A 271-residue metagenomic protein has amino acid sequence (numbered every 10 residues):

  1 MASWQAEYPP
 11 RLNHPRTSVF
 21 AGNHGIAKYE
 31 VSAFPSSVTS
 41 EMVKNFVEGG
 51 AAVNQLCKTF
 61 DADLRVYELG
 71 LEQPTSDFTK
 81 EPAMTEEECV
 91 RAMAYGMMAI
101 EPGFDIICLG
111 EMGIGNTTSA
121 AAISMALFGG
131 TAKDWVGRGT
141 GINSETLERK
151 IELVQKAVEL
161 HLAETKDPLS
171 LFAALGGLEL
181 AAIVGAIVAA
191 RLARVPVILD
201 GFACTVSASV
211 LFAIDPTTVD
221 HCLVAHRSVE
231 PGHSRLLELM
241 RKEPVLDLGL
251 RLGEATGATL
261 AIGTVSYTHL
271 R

Functional and structural regions predicted by a protein language model:
M1-E87: Extended, charged alpha/beta regions that create polyanion-binding interfaces
K28, I114-A121, L180-I183, C204-A208 (+1 more regions): Short glycine/serine/threonine-rich phosphate/pyrophosphate-binding segments that cradle anionic phosphate groups
F34-V38, A122-K133, I214-V219: A glycine- and small-aliphatic-rich helix-loop capping segment at beta-alpha/alpha-beta transitions that lines
A83-N116, A122-F128, G139-N143: Glycine-rich, mobile lid/loop segments that gate access to catalytic sites or pores
S119-A182: Phosphate/pyrophosphate-binding betaalpha-module
G185-T205, S209-T217, H221-V224, P244-L250: Hydrophobic alpha-helical bundle architecture
S228-R241, V245: Non-transmembrane, aqueous-exposed alpha-helical and coiled segments at domain scale
T268-H269: Conserved small/polar residues in nucleotide/adenosyl-binding loops
